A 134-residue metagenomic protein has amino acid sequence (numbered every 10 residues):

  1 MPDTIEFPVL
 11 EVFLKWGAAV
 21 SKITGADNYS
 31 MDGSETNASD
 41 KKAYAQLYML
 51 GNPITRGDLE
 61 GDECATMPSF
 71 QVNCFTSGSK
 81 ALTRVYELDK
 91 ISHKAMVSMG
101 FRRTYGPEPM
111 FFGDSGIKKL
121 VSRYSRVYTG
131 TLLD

Functional and structural regions predicted by a protein language model:
M1-D58: Small/polar-rich, solvent-exposed N-terminal microdomains that initiate assembly or binding
F13, E87-S92: Short amphipathic alpha-helices in soluble, non-transmembrane regions that often serve as interface/regulatory elements
S39-K41, D62-T66, D114-K118: A generic structural micro-feature
N52-P53, S77-S79: Short Gly/Pro-enriched loop/turn and capping motifs at secondary-structure junctions
G57-E60, L132-D134: Short, charged, solvent-exposed linker or helix-capping segments at domain edges/interfaces that act as flexible hinges
C64-G78, K118-Y128: Oligomerization/assembly interface segments of phage tail-like spikes and tubes
S79-E87, L133: Short, conserved charged micro-motifs
K90-D134: Acidic-leaning, charged glycine-interspersed low-complexity segments
